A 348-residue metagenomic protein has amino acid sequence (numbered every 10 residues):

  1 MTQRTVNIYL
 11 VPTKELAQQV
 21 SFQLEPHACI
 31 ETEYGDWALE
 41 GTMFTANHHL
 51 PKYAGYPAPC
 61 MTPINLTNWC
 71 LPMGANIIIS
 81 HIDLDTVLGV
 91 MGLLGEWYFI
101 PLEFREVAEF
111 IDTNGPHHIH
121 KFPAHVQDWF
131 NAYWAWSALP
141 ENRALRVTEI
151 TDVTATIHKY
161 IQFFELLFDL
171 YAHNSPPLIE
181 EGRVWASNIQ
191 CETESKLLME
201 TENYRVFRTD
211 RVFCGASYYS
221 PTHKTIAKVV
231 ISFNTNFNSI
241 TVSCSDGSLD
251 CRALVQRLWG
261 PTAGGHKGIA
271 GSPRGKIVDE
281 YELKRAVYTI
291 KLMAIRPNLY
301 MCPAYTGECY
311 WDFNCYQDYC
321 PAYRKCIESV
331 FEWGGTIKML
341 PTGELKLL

Functional and structural regions predicted by a protein language model:
M1: Conserved catalytic core of nucleotide polymerization and phosphodiester-bond processing enzymes
R4-L10, E25-E31, P72-H81, V206-R208: Short hydrophobic beta-strand segments
T5-L24, A58-N65: A short, well-structured beta->alpha microelement
L10-L16, I82-L84, D152, A304-W311: Intrinsic-disorder/low-complexity, polar/charged segments
A17-T42, H48, L166-L348: Gly/His-enriched, cation/cofactor- and phosphate-binding structural elements
H49-T154: Short alpha-helices
E106-E109, H118-K121, H125, Q162 (+2 more regions): Exposed alpha-helical structural elements
F122-L197: Hydrophobic, aromatic-enriched interface-forming segments
